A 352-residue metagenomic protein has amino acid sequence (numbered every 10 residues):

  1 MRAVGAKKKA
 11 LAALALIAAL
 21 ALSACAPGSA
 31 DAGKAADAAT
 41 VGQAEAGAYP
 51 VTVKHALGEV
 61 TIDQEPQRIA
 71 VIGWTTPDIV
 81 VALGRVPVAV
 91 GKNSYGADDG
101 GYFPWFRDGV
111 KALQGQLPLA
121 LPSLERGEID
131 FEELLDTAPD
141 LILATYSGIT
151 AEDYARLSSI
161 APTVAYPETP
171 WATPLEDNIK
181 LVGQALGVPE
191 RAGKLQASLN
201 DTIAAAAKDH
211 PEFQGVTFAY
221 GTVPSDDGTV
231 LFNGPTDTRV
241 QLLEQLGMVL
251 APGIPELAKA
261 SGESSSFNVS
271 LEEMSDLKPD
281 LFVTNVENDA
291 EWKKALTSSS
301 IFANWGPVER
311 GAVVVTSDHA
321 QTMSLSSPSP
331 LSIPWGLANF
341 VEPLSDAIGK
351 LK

Functional and structural regions predicted by a protein language model:
M1-L14: Bacterial N-terminal signal peptides that target proteins for export
A19-A24: C-terminal motif of bacterial Sec signal peptides marking the signal peptidase cleavage site
A26-S29: Bacterial signal peptide processing site
E59, E152, R156-D226, S324-K352: Extracytoplasmic substrate-binding proteins
P77-F131: A short, structured surface patch at a secondary-structure boundary
L134, A138-A144, P162, M274 (+1 more regions): Proline-aspartate-enriched helix->loop->beta-strand connector
F232-S265, Q321: Alpha-helical, coiled-coil/dimerization segments enriched in small aliphatic residues
L277-K352: Structured C-terminal subdomain patch of bacterial secreted/periplasmic proteins
